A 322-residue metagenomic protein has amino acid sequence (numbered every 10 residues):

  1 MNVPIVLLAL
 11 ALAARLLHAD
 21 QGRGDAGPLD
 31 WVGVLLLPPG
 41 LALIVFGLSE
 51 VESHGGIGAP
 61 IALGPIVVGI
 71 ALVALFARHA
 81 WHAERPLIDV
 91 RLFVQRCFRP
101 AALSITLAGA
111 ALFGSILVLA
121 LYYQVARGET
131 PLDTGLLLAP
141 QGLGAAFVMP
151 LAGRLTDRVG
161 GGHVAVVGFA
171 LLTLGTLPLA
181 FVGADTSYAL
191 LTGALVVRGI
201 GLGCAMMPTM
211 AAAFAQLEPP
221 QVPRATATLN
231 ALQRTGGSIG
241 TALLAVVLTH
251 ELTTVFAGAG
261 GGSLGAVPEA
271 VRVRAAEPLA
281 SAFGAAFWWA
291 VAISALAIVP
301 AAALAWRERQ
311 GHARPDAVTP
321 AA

Functional and structural regions predicted by a protein language model:
M1, V32-G33, F46, G58-P65 (+3 more regions): Transmembrane core module of solute transporters
M1-A13, L37, G64-L72, A285-A303: Symmetry-related core transmembrane helices of the 12-TM Major Facilitator Superfamily/SLC fold
M1-G33, P219, T228: Helix-loop-helix hairpins in multi-pass membrane proteins, especially solute transporters
A11, A42, P150-R154, P208 (+2 more regions): Residue-level hotspots within transmembrane alpha-helices of multi-pass secondary transporters
L16-D20, E52-S53, W81-E84, R127 (+4 more regions): Short helix-capping/hinge motifs at transmembrane helix termini and TM-loop junctions
G22, P38-A62, A77-R78: Phenylalanine-glycine-rich, low-complexity intrinsically disordered regions, typified by the FG/GLFG repeat domains
L48, Y123-Q124, L155-T156, L243 (+1 more regions): Interfacial helix-cap and linker-helix signal at transmembrane-aqueous boundaries of multi-pass secondary transporters
M210-Q216, T228-A322: Hydrophobic transmembrane architecture of multi-pass small-molecule transporters
